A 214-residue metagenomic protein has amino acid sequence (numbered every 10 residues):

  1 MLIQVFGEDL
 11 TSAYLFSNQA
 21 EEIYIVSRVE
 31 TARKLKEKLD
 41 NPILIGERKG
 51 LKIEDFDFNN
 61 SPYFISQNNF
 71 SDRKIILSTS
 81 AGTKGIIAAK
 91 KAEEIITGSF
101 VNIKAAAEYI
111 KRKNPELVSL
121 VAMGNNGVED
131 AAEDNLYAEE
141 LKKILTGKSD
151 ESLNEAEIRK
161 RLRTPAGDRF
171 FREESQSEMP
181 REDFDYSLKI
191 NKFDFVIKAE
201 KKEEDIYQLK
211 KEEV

Functional and structural regions predicted by a protein language model:
M1-A13: Short acidic, Gly/Ser-rich segments with clustered Asp/Glu that frequently serve as metal-coordination loops in enzyme
E8-L10, E21-T31: A positional/architectural concept
T11-Q19, L35: Short active-site loop/helix that positions an aromatic residue
V26-K113: Acidic/Gly/His-enriched mid-domain segments of enzyme catalytic cores or analogous surface patches that mediate
L39, D57-K74, S78-S80, A88-E94 (+1 more regions): Long, charged alpha-helical interface segments
S99, S119-N125: Glycine-rich anion-binding loop/nest that anchors nucleotide
G127-D130: Active-site-proximal helix/loop microenvironment of the serine DD-peptidase/beta-lactamase transpeptidase fold
